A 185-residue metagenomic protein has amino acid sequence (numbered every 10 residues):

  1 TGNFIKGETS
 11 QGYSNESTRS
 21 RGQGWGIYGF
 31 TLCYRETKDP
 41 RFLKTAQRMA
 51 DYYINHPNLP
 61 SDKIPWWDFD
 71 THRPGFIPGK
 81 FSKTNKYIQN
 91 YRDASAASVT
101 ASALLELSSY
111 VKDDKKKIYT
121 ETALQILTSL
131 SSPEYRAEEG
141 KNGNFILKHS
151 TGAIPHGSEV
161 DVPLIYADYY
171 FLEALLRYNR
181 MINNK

Functional and structural regions predicted by a protein language model:
T1-K185: Glycan-recognition and catalytic cores of secretory/periplasmic carbohydrate-active enzymes
